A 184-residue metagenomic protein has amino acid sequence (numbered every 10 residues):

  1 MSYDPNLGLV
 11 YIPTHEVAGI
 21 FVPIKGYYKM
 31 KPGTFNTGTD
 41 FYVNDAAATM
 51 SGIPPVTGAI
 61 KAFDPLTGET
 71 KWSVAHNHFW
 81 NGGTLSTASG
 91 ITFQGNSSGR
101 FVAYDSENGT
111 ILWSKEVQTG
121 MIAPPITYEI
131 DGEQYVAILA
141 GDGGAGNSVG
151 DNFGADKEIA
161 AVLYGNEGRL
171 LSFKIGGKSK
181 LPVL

Functional and structural regions predicted by a protein language model:
S2-G19: Long, low-complexity segments enriched in small/aliphatic residues
F21-F79, L85-A88, T92-I122, I126-L184: Extracytoplasmic/lumenal domain signature
